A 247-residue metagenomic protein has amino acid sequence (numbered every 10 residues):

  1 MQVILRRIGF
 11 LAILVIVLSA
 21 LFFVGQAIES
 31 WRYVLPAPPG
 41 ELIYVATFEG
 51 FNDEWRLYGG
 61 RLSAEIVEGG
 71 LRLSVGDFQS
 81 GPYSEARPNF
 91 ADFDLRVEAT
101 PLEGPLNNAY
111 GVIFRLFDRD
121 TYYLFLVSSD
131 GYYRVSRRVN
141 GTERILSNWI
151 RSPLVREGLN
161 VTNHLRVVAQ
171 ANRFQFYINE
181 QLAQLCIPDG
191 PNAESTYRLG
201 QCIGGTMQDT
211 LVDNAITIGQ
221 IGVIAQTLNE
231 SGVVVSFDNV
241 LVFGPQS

Functional and structural regions predicted by a protein language model:
M1-V17: N-terminal Sec-pathway targeting helices
E29-L57, V235-D238: Extracellular carbohydrate-recognition regions
F48, L95-V97, E157-I178: Short tryptophan-centered beta-strand motifs in secreted/extracellular beta-sheet-rich domains of glycan-recognition
E49-Q79: Extracellular glycan-recognition surfaces and repeat-rich motifs
V75-G141, F243-G244: Secretory/extracellular carbohydrate-interaction modules and structurally similar beta-sandwich "look-alikes"
S80-P88, I150-E157, Q226: Beta-strand-rich interaction surfaces with strong enrichment in secreted/lumenal proteins
G141-R166: Short, aromatic/His-centered strand-loop micro-motif at the edge of beta-sheets
I187-V235: Flexible glycan-contacting loops in extracellular carbohydrate-active proteins
